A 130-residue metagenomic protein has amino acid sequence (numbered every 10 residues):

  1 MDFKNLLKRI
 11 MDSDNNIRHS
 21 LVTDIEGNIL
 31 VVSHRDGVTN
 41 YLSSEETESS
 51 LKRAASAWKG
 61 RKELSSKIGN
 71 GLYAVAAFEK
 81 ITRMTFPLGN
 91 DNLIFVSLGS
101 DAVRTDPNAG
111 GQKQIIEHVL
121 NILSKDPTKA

Functional and structural regions predicted by a protein language model:
M1-A130: Non-catalytic interaction/Regulatory regions outside core domains
